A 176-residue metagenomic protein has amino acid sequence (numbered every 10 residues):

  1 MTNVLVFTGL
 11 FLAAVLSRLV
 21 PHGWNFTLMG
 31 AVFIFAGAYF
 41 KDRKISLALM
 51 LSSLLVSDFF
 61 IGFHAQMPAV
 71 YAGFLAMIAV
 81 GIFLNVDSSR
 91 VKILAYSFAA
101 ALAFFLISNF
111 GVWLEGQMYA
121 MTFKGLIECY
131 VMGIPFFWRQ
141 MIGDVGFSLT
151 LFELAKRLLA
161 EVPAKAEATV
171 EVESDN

Functional and structural regions predicted by a protein language model:
M1-A38, I45: Hydrophobic transmembrane alpha-helices
T2-V6, D42-A48, M67, D87-V91: Membrane-helix interface segments
L10, G30-I34, V70-I78, V145-S148: Alpha-helical transmembrane segments of multi-pass membrane proteins
L10, S46-V56, I93-A101, A168-V170: Central hydrophobic cores of alpha-helical transmembrane segments in multi-pass integral membrane proteins
L16, A36-D42, A79-S88, E153-V162: Structural signal for the C-terminal ends of transmembrane alpha-helices and the immediately following loop
L16-T27, L51-L84: Interfacial aromatic-anchored transmembrane helix boundaries in multi-pass membrane proteins
M50, A69-N109: Short helix-perturbing small/polar motifs within transmembrane alpha-helices
R90-K165, E173: Membrane-embedded alpha-helical hairpins and interfacial helices in multi-pass inner-membrane proteins
